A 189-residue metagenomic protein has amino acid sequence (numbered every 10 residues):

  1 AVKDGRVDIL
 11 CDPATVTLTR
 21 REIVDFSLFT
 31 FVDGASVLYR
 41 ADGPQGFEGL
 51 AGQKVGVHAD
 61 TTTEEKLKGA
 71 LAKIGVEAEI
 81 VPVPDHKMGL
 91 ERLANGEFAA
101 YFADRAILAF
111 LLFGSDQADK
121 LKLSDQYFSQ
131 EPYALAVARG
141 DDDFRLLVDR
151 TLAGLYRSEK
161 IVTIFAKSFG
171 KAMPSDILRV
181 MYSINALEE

Functional and structural regions predicted by a protein language model:
A1, K66, F110-L111, L147 (+1 more regions): Phosphate- and divalent-cation-binding pockets in alpha/beta enzyme and binding domains that engage nucleotide-derived
A1-G49, D60, K120-Y127, A186: Acidic, polar ligand-binding/catalytic clefts
A1-I9, I23-D25, E48-A51, H86-A106: Short helices/loops that flank or line small-molecule/ion binding pockets
C11-I23, K66-L71, A94-N95, A99-S129: A ligand-binding cleft/hinge motif common to bilobed small-molecule-binding domains
A14-T17, D33-M88, R105-A109, D142 (+1 more regions): Bilobed "Venus flytrap"/periplasmic-binding protein-like clamshell domains and structurally analogous long
F29-A41, R105, L112-A153, K171-E189: Periplasmic-binding protein-like
T62-V81, D119-K120, L152-E189: Ligand-binding clefts/hinges and TM-proximal coupling segments of bilobed small-molecule sensing domains
